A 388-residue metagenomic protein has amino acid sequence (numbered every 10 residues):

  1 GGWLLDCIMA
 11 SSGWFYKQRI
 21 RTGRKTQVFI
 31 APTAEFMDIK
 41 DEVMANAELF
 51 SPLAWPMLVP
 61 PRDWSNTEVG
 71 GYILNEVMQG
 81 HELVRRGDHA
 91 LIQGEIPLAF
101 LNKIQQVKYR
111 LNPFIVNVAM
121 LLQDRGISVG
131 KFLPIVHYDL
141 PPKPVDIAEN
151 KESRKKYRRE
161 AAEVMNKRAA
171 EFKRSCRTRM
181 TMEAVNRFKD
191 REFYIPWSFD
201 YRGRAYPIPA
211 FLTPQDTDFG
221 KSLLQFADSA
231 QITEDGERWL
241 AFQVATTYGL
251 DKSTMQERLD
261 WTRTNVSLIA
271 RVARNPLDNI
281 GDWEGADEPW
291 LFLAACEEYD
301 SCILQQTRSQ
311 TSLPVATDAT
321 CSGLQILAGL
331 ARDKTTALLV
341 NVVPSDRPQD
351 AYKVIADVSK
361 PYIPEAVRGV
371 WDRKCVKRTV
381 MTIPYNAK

Functional and structural regions predicted by a protein language model:
G1-K388: Non-catalytic nucleic-acid-binding interfaces of large nucleic-acid enzymes and RNP effectors
